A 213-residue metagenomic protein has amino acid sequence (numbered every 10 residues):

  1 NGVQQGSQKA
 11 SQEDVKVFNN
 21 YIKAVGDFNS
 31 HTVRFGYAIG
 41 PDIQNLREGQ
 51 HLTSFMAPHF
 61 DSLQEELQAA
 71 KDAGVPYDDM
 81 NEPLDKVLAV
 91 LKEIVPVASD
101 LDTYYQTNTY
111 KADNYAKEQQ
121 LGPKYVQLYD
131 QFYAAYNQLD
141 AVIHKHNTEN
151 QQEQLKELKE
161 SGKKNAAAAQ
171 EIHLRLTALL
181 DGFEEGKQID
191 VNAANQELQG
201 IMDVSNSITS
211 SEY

Functional and structural regions predicted by a protein language model:
V3-Y133: Leu/Val/Ala/Ile-rich N-terminal alpha-helices, chiefly Sec-type signal peptides and the beginnings
E118-Y213: Extended amphipathic alpha-helical interaction segments
